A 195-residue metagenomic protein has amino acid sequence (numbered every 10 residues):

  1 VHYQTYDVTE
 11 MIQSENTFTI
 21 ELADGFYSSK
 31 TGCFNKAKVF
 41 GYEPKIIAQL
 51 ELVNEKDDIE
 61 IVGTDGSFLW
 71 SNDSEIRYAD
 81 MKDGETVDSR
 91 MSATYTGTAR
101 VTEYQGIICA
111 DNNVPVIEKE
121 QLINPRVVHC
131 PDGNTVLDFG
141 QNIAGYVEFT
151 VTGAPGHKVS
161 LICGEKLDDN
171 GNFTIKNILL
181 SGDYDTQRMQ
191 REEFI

Functional and structural regions predicted by a protein language model:
V1-I195: Extracellular/oxidizing-compartment recognition motifs
